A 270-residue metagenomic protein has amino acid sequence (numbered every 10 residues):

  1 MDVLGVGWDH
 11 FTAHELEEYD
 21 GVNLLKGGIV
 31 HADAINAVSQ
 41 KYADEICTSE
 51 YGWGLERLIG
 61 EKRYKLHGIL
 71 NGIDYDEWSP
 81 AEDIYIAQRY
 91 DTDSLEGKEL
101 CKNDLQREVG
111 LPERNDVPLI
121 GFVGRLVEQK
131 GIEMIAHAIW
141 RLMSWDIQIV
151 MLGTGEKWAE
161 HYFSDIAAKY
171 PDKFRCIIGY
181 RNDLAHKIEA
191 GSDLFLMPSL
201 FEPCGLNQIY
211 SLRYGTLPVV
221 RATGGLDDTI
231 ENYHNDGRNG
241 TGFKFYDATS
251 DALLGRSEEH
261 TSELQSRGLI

Functional and structural regions predicted by a protein language model:
M1-S262, S266-R267: Catalytic cores of nucleotide-sugar-dependent glycosyltransferases that transfer UDP/GDP/TDP-activated
